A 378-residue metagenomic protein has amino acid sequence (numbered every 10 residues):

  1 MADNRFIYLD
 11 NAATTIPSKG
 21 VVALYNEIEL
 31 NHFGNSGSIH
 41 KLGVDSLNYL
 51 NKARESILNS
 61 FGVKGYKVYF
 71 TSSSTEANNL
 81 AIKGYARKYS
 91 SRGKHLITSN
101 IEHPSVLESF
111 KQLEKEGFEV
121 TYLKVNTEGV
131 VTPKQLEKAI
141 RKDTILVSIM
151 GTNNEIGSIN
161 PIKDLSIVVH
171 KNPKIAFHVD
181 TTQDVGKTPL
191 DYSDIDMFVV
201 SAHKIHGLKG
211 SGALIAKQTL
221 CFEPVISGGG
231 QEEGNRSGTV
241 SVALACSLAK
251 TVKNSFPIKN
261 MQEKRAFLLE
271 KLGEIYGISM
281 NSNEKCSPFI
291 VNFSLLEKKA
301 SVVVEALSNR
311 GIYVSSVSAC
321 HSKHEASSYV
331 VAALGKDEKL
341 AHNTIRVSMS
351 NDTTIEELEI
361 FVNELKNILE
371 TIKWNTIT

Functional and structural regions predicted by a protein language model:
M1-T378: Pyridoxal 5′-phosphate
